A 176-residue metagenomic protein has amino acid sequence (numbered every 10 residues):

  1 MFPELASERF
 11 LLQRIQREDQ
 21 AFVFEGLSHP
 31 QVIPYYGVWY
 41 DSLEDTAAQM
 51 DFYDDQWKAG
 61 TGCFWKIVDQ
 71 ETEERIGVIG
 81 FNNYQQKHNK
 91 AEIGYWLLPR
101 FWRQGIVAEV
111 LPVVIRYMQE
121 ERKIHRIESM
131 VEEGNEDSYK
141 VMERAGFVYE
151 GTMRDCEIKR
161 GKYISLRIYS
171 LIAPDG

Functional and structural regions predicted by a protein language model:
M1-I33, D51, F64, V68-G176: Acyl-donor (CoA/ACP) binding surface of acyl/acetyltransferases
Q31-F52: Conserved GNAT-fold acetyl-CoA-binding loop/helix
Q56-G60: Soluble sensory domains of the PAS superfamily and closely related sensory modules
